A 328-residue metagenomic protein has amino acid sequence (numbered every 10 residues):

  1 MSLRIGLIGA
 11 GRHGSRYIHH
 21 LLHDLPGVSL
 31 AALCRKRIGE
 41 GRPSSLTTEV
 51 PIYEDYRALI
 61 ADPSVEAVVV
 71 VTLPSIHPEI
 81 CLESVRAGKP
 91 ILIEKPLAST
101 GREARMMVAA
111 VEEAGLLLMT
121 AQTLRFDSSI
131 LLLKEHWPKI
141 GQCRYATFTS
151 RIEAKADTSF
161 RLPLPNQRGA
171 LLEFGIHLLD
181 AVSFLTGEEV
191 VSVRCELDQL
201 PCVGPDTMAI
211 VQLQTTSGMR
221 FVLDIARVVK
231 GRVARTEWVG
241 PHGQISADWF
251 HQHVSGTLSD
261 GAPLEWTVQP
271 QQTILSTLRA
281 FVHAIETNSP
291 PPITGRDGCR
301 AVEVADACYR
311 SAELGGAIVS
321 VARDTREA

Functional and structural regions predicted by a protein language model:
M1, A67-V70, T216, H283-A328: C-terminal helix-rich "cap/oligomerization" subdomain common to oxidoreductases
M1-T47: N-terminal Rossmann-like dinucleotide-binding module
Y17, T48-A110: Beta-loop-alpha module in the N-terminal Rossmann-like domain of NAD(P)-dependent dehydrogenases, especially those
E54, I93, L118-T120, A247: Hydrophobic residues in well-ordered beta-strands that form the structural core
M106-T123, G141-A146: Rossmann-fold dehydrogenase core element
L124-C202, G315: Predominantly a Rossmann-like dinucleotide-binding segment in NAD(P)-dependent oxidoreductases
L179-Q252, L278-S289, S320, E327-A328: Contiguous beta-strand/loop segments that form the cofactor/metal-binding neighborhood of enzyme cores
W266-R279, I293: Active-site loop of classical SDR/Rossmann-like NAD(P)-dependent oxidoreductases, centered on the catalytic Tyr-X3-Lys
